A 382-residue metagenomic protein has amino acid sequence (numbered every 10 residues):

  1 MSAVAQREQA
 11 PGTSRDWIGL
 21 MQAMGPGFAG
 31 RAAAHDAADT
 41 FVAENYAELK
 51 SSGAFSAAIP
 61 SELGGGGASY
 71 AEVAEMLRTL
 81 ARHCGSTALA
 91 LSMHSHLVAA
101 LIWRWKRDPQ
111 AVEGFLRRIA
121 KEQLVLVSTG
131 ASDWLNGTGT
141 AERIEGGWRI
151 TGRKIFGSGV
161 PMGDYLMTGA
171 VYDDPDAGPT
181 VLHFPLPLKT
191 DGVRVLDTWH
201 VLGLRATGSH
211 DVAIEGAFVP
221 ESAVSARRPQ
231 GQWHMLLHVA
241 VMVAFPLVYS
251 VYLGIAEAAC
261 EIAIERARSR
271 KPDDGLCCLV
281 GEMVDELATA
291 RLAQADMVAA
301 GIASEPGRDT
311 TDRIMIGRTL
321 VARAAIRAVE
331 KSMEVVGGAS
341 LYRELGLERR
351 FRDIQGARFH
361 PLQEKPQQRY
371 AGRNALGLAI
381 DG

Functional and structural regions predicted by a protein language model:
A29, A33-D36, R268, T289-L320 (+1 more regions): C-terminal helix-coil-helix/basic helical segment that borders enzyme active sites and/or dimer interfaces and provides
A43-S51, S56-S158: Glycine-rich flavin
A47, E113, L279, E305-R318 (+1 more regions): Charge-rich, acidic-biased intrinsically disordered regions
R153-T190: DPxDG-like acidic metal-binding loop motif
I155-V160, F245-L247, H360: Glycine-rich phosphate/pyrophosphate-binding beta-alpha loops
V201-A288: Glycine-rich beta->alpha junctions and the first turn(s) of the following alpha-helix
G254, G281-A288, M315, T319-I326 (+2 more regions): Generic structural signal for well-ordered, non-transmembrane alpha-helical segments in soluble/cytosolic regions
A339-G382: Glycine-rich phosphate/cofactor-binding loops in nucleotide/flavin-utilizing enzymes
